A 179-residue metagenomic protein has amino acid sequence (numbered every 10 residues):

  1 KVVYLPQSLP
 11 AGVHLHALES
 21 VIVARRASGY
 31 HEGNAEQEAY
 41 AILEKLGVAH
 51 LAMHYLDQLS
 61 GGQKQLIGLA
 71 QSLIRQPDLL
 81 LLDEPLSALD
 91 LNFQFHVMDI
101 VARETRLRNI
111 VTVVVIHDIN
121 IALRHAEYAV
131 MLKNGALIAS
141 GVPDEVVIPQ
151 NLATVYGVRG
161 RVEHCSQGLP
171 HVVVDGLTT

Functional and structural regions predicted by a protein language model:
E19-E36, K45: ABC-type ATPase nucleotide-binding domains, specifically the catalytic core motifs of the NBD
N34-L51, Q76: Conserved ABC ATPase "signature" region
Y55-L59, Q63: Conserved ABC ATPase signature
L80-E84: Catalytic Walker B motif of ABC-type/P-loop ATPase nucleotide-binding domains
I116-H117: H-loop/switch region of ABC-family ATPase nucleotide-binding domains
A129-V142: H-loop (His-switch) and adjacent beta-strand-loop-beta switch element of ABC-type ATPase nucleotide-binding domains
A153-T179: ABC ATPase nucleotide-binding domains
